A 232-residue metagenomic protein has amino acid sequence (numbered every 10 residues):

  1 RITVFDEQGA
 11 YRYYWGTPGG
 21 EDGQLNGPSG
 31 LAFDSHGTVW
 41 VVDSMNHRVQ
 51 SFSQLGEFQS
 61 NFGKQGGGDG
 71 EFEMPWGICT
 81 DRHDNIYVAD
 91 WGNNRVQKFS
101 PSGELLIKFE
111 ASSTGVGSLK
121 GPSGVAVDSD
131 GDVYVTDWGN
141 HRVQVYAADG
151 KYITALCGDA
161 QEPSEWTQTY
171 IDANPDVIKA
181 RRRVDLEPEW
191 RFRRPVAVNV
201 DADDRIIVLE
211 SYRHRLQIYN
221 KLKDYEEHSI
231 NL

Functional and structural regions predicted by a protein language model:
R1-L232: Eukaryotic scaffold repeat domains enriched in small/polar residues
